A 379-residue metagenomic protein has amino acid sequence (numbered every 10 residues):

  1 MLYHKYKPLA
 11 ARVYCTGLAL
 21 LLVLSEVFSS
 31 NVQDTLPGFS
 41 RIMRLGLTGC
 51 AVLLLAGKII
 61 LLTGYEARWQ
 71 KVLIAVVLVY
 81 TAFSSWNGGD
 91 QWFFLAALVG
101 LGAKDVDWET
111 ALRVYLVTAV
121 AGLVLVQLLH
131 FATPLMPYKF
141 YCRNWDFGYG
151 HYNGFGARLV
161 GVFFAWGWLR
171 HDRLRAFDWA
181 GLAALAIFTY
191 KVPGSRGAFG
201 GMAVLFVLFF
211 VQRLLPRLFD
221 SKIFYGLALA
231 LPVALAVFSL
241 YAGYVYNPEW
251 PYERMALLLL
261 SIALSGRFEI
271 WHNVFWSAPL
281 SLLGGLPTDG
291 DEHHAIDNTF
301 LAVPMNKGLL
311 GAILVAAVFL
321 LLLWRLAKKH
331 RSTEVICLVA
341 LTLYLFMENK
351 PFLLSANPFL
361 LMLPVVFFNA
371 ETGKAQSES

Functional and structural regions predicted by a protein language model:
L2-E26, M43-G64, R68-E249, N298-K374: Hydrophobic transmembrane helix bundles of membrane-integrated enzymes that assemble and modify cell-envelope
E26-R44, W250-Y252, E292-H293: Juxtamembrane/transmembrane-helix boundary motifs at the membrane-water interface
M255-K307: Long extracytoplasmic/lumenal interhelical loops at the membrane interface of multi-pass membrane proteins
